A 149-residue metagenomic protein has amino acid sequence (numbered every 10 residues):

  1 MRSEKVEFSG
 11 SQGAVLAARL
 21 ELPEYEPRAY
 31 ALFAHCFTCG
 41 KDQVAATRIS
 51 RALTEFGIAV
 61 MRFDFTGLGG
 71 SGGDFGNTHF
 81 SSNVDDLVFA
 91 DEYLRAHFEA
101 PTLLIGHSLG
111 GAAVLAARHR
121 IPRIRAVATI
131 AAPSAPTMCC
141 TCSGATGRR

Functional and structural regions predicted by a protein language model:
M1-E26: N-terminal cap/lid segment of alpha/beta-hydrolase-fold proteins
K5, G13-L16, L103, A112 (+1 more regions): The alpha/beta-hydrolase serine catalytic core
R28-C36: Short beta-strand element of the alpha/beta-hydrolase
F37-S50, F65: The serine-hydrolase catalytic nucleophile loop
K41-D42, L68-E99: Catalytic nucleophile-loop/oxyanion-hole region of alpha/beta-hydrolase and closely related hydrolase-like folds
S50-G72: Conserved alpha/beta-hydrolase
A96-S108: Alpha/beta-hydrolase fold nucleophile elbow
